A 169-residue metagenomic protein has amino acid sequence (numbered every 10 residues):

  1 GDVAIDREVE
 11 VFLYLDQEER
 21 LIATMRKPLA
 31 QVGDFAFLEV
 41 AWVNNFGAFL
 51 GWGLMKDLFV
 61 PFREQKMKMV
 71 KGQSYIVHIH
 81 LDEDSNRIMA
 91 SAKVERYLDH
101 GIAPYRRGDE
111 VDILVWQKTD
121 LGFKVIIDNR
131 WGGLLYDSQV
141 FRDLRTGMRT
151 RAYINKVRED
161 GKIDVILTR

Functional and structural regions predicted by a protein language model:
G1-R169: Single-stranded RNA-binding regions, centering on S1/OB-family and related RNA-binding modules
